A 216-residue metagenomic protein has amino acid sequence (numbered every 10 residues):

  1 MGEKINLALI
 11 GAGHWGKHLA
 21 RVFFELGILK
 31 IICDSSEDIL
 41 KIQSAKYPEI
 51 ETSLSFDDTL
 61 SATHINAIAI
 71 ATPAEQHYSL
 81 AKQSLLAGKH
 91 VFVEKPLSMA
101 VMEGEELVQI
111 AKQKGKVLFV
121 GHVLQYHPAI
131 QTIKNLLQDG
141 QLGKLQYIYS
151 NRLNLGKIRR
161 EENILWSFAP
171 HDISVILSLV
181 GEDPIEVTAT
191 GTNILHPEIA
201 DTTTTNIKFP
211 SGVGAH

Functional and structural regions predicted by a protein language model:
M1-Y47: N-terminal Rossmann-like dinucleotide-binding module
L29, I50, A87-K89, K114-K116 (+1 more regions): A short helix->loop->beta-strand "cap" motif at the edges of active sites that frequently abuts
I42-I50, L107-A111: Short, conserved SAM-binding/catalytic segment of Class I S-adenosyl-L-methionine-dependent methyltransferases
E49-D58: Conserved SAM-binding strand-loop segment of SAM-dependent methyltransferases
N66-A67, P73-Q125: Beta-strand-loop-alpha-helix segment that lines the small-molecule cofactor/substrate pocket of alpha/beta enzymes
Q109-V117, Q131-L145: Basic phosphate/pyrophosphate-binding loop/patch that engages nucleotide-derived ligands
S150-R160: Pol beta-like nucleotidyltransferase catalytic core
P170-H216: Contiguous beta-strand/loop segments that form the cofactor/metal-binding neighborhood of enzyme cores
